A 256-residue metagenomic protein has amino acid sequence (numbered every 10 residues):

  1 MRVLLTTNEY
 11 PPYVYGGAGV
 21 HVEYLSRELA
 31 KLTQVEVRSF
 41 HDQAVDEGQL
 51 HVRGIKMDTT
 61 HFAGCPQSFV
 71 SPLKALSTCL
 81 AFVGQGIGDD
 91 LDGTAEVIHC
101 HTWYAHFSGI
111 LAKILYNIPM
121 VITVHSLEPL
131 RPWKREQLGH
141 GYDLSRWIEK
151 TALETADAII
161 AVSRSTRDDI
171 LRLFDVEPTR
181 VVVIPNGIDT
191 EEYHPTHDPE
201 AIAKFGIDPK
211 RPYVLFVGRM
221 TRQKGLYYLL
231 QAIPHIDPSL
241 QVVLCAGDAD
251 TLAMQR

Functional and structural regions predicted by a protein language model:
M1-Q49, P234: N-terminal subdomain of nucleotide-sugar transferases
V20, P212-H235: A conserved mid-protein helix/loop that constitutes part of the nucleotide-sugar donor-binding site
E28, T33-T94: A conserved catalytic-core segment of Leloir-type glycosyltransferases
C100-A105, V124: Short His-centered aromatic/hydrophobic patch
I118-V121, P129-T151: Nucleotide-sugar donor phosphate/pyrophosphate-binding loop at the beta->alpha transition of glycosyltransferases
S165, G187: Carbohydrate-associated surface elements
H194-I207: A short helix/loop element that forms part of the nucleotide-sugar donor recognition site in Leloir-type
P199-E200, P238-R256: Short, structured helix-loop element that forms part of the nucleotide-activated donor/catalytic region
